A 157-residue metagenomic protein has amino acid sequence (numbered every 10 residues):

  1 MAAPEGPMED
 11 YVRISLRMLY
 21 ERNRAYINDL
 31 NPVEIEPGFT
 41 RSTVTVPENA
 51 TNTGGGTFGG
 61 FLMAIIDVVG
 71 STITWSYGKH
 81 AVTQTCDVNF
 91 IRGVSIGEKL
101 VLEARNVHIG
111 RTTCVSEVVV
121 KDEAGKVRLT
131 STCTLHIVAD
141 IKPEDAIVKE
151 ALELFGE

Functional and structural regions predicted by a protein language model:
M1-E157: Terminal targeting signals and extreme-terminal segments of soluble enzymes
